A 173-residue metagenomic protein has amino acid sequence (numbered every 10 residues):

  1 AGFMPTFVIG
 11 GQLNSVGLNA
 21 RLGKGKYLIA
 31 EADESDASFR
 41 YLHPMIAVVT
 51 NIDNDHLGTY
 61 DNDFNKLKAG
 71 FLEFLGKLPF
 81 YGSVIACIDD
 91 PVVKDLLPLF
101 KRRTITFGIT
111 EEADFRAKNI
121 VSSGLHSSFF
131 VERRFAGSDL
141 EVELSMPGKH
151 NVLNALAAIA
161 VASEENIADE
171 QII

Functional and structural regions predicted by a protein language model:
F3-V16: Short beta-strand-centered segment that lines the nucleotide-binding/catalytic pocket of NTP-utilizing
P5, K26-L28, M45-I46, G82 (+1 more regions): The start of beta-strands in P-loop NTPase/AAA+ ATPase cores
T6-I9, E31, I85-A86, T106-F107: General beta-strand structural signal in soluble alpha/beta enzymes
S15, V48-I173: Acidic, Mg2+-coordinating active-site environments of NTP-dependent enzymes
V16-R21, K26, N151: Conserved phosphate-binding catalytic cores of ATP/NTP-utilizing and phosphoryl-transfer enzymes
N19-G23, F39-Y41, G76-F80: Conserved catalytic network of the ASCE P-loop NTPase/AAA+ motor domain
K26-D36: Switch II (G3) loop of P-loop NTPases
S35-M45: Switch II of P-loop NTPase G domains
